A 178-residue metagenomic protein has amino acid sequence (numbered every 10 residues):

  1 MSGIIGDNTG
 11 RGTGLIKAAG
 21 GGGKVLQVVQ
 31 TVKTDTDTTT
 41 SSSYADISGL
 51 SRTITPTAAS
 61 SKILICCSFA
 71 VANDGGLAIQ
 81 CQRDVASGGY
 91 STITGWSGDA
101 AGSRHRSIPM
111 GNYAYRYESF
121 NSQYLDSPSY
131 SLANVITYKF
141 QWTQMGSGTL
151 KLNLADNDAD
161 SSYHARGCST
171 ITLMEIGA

Functional and structural regions predicted by a protein language model:
S2-A178: Surface-exposed molecular-recognition determinants
